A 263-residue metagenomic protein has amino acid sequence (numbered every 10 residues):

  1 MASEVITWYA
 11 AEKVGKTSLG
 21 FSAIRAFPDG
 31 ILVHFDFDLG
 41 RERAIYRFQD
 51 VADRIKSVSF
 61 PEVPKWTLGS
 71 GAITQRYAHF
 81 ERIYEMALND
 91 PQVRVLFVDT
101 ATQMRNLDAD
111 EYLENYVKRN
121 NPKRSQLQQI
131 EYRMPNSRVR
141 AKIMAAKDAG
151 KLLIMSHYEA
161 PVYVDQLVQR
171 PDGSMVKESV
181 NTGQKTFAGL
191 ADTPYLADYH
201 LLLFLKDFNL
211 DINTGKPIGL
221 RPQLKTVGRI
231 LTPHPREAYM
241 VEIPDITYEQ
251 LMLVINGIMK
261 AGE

Functional and structural regions predicted by a protein language model:
A2-P91, V95-L96, Q103, L107: Conserved P-loop
Y9, A145-K147, K151-D245: Phosphate-binding/switch region of NTP-binding enzymes
E12-K16, H79, M134-R138, T182-K185: Short, glycine/acidic-rich beta->alpha junctions
Y46-R47, A109-D110, Q166-V168: Short amphipathic alpha-helical segments
V51-A52, Y112-Y116, P171-G173: Glycine-rich, phosphate-binding/catalytic loops in enzymes
T67-A149: Phosphate-binding/switch loop-helix module in NTP-utilizing enzymes
I246-E263: Charged phosphate-binding loop/patch that engages nucleotide di/tri-phosphates or the phosphate backbone of nucleic
